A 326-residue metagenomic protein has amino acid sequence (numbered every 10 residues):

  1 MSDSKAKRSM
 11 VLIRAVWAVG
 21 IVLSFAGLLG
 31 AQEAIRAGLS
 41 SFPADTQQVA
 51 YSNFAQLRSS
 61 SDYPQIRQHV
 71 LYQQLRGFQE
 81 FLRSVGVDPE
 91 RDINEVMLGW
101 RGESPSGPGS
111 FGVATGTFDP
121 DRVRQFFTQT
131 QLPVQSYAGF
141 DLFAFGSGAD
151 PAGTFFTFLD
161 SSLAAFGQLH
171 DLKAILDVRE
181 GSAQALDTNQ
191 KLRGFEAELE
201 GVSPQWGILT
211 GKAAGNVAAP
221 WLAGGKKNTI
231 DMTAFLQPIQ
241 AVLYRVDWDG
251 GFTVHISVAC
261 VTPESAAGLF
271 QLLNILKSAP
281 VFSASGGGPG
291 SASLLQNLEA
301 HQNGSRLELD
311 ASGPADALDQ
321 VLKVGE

Functional and structural regions predicted by a protein language model:
M1-I13: N-terminal secretory signal peptides that target proteins for export/translocation
R14-A26: Bacterial N-terminal signal peptides
A31-F145, A149-P151, G194-L236, L269-N297 (+3 more regions): Structural boundary/hinge residues at secondary-structure and domain interfaces
A50, A149-E180, G251, E299-L318: A short, solvent-exposed beta-edge/loop patch
A152-A218: A conserved glycine-rich beta-strand in the N-terminal activation segment of trypsin-fold
L236-P263: Helix-loop elements that line ligand-binding/catalytic pockets
I239, R245, F252, P289-Q302: C-terminal regions of proteins
W248, C260-K277: A short-motif feature that recognizes glycine-rich, charge-decorated loops that bind or process nucleotide phosphates
